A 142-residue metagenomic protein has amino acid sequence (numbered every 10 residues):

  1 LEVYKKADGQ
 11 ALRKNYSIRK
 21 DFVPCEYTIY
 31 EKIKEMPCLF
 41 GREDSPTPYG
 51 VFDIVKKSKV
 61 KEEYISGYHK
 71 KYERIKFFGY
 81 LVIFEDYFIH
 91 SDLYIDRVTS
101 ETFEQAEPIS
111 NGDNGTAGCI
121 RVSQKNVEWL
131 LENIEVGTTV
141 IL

Functional and structural regions predicted by a protein language model:
L1-Y87, S91: Cell wall/extracellular polymer interaction/catalysis modules
P46-Y49, V60-L142: Exported/periplasmic cell-wall-interacting domains
